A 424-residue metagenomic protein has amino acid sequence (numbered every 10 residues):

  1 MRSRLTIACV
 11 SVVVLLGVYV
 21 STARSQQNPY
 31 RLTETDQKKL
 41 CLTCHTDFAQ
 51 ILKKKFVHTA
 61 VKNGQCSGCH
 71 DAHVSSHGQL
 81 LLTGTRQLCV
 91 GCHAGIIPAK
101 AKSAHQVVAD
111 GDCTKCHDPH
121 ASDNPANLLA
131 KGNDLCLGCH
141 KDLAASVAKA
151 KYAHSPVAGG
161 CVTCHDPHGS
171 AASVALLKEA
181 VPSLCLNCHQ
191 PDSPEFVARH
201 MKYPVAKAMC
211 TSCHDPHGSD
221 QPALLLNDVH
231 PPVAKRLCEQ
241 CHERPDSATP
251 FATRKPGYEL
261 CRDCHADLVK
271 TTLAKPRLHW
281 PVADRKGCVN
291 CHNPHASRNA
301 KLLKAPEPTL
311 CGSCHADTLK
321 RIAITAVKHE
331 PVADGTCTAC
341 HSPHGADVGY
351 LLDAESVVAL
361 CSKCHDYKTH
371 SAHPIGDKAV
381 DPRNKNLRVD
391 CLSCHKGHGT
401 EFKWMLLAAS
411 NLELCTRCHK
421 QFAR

Functional and structural regions predicted by a protein language model:
M1-V10: Bacterial N-terminal signal peptides that target proteins for export
L5, Y19-R424: Short sequence/structural segments immediately N-terminal
C9-V18: Bacterial N-terminal signal peptides
